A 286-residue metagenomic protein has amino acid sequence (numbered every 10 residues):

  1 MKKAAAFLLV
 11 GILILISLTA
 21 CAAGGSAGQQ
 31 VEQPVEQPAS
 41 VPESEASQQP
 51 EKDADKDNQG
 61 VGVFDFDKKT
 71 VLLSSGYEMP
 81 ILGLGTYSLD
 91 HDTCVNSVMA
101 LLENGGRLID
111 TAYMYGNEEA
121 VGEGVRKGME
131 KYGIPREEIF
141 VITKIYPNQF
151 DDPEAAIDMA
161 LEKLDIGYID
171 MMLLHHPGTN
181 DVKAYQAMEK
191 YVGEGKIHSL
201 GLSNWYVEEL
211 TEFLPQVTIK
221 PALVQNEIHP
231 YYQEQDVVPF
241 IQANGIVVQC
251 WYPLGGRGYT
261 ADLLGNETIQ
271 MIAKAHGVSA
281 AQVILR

Functional and structural regions predicted by a protein language model:
M1-L9: Positively charged n-region of N-terminal signal peptides that target proteins for export
L9-S17: Bacterial N-terminal signal peptides
A20-V31: Bacterial lipoprotein signal-peptidase II cleavage site
Q30-I139, G255: N-terminal binding-site loop/beta-alpha segment at the start of enzyme catalytic domains that lines or forms
M79-G83, L108, E138-I142, Y168-L173 (+3 more regions): Structural preference for beta-strand elements that scaffold enzyme active sites
L89-L102, Q149-D165, E208-L210, Y232-Q233: Short, acidic/polar
E154-L173, K190-E194: CE4/NodB-like, metal-dependent polysaccharide N-deacetylase domain that modifies extracellular/periplasmic N-acetylated
P177-R286: Beta/alpha (TIM)-barrel catalytic core signal, keyed to glycine-rich beta->alpha loops juxtaposed to Asp/Glu that bind
